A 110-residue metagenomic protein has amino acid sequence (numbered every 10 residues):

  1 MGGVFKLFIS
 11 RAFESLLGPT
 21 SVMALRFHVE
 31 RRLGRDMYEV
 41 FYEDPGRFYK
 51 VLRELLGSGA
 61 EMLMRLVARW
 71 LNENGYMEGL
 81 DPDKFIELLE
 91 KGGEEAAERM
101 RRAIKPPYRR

Functional and structural regions predicted by a protein language model:
G3-K6, S10-E14, G18-E30, G34 (+1 more regions): Conserved mixed alpha/beta catalytic, RNA-binding, or beta-rich assembly cores of soluble enzyme, regulatory
F5-K6, V22, P45-F48, M64 (+2 more regions): Short amphipathic alpha-helical segments that mediate assembly, nucleic-acid/protein binding, or membrane association
L7-E14, K50-V51, R65-E73: Short, hydrophobic/amphipathic alpha-helical patches that form generic packing surfaces within helical domains
P19-R69: Amphipathic alpha-helical interaction modules
N74-R110: Amphipathic alpha-helical binding modules
